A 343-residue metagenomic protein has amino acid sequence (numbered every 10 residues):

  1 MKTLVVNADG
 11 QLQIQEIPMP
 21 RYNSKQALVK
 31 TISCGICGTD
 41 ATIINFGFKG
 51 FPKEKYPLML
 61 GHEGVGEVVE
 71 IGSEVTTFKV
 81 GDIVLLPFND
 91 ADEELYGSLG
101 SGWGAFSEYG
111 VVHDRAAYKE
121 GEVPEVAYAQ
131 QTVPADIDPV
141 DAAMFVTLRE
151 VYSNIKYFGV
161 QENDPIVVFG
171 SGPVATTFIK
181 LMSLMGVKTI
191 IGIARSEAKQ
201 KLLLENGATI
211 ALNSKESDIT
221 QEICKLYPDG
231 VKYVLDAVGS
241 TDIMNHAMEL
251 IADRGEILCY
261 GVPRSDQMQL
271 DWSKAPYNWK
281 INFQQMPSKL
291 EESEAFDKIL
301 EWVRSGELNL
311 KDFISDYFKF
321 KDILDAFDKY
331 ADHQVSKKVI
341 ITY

Functional and structural regions predicted by a protein language model:
M1-L60, E120-Y128, A211, T342: Short N-terminal strand-loop motif that marks the start of NAD(P)H/FAD-dependent oxidoreductase cofactor-binding domains
T3, N245-M248, D253, E292-Y343: C-terminal hydrophobic helical "lid"/dimerization subdomain of Rossmann-like NAD(P)H-dependent oxidoreductases
P20-C34, F48-E93, G102-F106: Glycine-rich beta-strand-centered segment in the early N-terminal region that forms part of a ligand/cofactor-binding
E63, D82-I83, Y109, P165 (+2 more regions): Residue-level marker of beta-strand positions
I83, A135-E216, Q221: Mid-domain Rossmann-like dinucleotide-binding core that forms the NAD(H)/NADP(H) cofactor-binding site
A91-F169: NAD(P)H dinucleotide-binding glycine-rich loop of Rossmann-like/cofactor-binding domains, especially the beta1-alpha1
F158-E162, N206-K280: Glycine-rich cofactor phosphate-binding loops and adjacent beta1-alpha1 units of small-molecule cofactor enzyme domains
Q221-C224, P228, D266-D316, L324-D325: C-terminal substrate-binding/catalytic core of Rossmann-like NAD(P)-dependent dehydrogenases/reductases
